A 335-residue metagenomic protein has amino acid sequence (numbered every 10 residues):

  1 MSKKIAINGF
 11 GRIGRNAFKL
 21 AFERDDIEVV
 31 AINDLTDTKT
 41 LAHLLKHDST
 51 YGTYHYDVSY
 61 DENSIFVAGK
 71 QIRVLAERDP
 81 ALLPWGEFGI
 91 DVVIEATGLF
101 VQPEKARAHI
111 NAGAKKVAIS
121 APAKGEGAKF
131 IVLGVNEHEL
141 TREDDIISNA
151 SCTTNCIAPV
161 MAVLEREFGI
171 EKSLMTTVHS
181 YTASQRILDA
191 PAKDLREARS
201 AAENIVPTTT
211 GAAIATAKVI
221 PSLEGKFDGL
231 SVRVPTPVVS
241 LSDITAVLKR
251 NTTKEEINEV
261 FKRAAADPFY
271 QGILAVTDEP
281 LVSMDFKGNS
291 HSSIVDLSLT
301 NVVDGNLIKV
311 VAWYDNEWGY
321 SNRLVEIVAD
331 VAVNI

Functional and structural regions predicted by a protein language model:
M1-A198, E326, N334-I335: N-terminal Rossmann-like NAD(P) cofactor-binding subdomain of oxidoreductases, focused on the glycine-rich
N8, R12, T36-K39, F88 (+12 more regions): Conserved active-site and cofactor/substrate-binding residues in soluble primary-metabolism enzymes
R12, N16, L20, H43 (+7 more regions): Alpha-helical scaffold segments in soluble metabolic enzymes
T97, F168, I220-P221, L248 (+1 more regions): A broad structural signal for alpha-helix termini and local helix breaks/kinks
E139-T141, E197, V234-S240, V302-G305: Short, flexible turn/loop "capping" segments at secondary-structure junctions
R166-P237: Acidic, glycine-rich segments within the central catalytic cores of soluble metabolic enzymes that bind/position
G229, L241, T245-I335: C-terminal active-site/capping subdomain that shapes the small-molecule cofactor and substrate pocket of enzyme
